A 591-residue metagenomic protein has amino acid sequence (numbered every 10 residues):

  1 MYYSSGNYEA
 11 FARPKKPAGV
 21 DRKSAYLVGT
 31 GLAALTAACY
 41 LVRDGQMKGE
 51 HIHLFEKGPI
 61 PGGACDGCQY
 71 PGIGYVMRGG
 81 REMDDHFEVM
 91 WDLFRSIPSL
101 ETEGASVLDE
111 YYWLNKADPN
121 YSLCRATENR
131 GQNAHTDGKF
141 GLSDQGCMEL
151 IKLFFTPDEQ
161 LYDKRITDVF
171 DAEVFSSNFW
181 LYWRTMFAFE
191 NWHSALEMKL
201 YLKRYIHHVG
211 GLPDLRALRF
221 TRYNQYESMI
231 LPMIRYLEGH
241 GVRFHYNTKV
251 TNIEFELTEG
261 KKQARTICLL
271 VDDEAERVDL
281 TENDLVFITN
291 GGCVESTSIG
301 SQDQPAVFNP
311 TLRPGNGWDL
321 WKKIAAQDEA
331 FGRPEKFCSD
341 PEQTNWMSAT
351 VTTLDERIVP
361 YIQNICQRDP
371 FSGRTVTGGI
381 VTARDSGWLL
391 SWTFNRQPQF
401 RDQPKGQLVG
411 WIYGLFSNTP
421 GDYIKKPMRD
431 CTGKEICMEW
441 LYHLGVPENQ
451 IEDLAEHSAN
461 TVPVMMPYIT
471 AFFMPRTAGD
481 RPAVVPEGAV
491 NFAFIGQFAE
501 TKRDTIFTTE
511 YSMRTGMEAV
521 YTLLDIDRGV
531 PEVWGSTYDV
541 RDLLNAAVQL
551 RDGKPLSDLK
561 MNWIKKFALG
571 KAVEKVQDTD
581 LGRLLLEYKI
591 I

Functional and structural regions predicted by a protein language model:
M1-A25, R43-H51, L550-I591: Extreme N-terminal leader/targeting segments of oxidoreductases
G29-L32: Glycine-rich Rossmann-fold phosphate-binding loop(s) that bind the pyrophosphate of adenine dinucleotide cofactors
A37-E50, Y236, H240: A short, Lys/Arg-enriched amphipathic alpha-helix followed by its capping loop at the start of a domain
V42-Q69: Glycine-rich FAD pyrophosphate-binding loop
G72-W113: Conserved FAD-binding subdomain of flavin-dependent enzymes
L100-H207, R219-F220: Rossmann-like flavin
K203-L285, N290-G291, D303-Q304, N309-W318: Helical element adjacent to the flavin cofactor pocket in flavoenzyme catalytic cores
H207-T221, N283-L285, N290-T515, Y521-G535: C-terminal segments that line or cap access tunnels to active or ligand-binding sites in enzymes and enzyme-associated
